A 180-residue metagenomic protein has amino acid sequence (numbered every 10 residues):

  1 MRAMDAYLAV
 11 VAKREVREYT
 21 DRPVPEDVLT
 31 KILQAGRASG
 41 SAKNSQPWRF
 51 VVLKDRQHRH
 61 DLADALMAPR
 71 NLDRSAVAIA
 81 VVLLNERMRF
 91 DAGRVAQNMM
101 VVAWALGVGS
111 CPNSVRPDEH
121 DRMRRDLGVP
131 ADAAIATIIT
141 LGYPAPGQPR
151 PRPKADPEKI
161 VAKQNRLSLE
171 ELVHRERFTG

Functional and structural regions predicted by a protein language model:
M1-G180: Acidic, surface-exposed loops and disordered segments
